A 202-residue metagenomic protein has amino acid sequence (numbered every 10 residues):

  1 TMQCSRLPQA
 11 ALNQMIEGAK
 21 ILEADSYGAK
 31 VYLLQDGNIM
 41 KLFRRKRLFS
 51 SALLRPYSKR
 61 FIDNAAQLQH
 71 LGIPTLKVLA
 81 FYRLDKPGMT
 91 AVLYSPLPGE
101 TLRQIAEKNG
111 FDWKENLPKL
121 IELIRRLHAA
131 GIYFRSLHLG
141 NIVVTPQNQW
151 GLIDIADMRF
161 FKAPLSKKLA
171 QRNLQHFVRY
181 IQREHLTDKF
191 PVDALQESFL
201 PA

Functional and structural regions predicted by a protein language model:
A10-T101, E122-A130: Conserved ATP-binding subdomain of kinase catalytic cores across diverse folds
Q35, T145-Q147: Short acidic-glycine loop/turn motifs at beta-strand connectors
A52-R55, E107, P164-S166: Short, solvent-exposed loop/turn segments at secondary-structure boundaries
L102-F111: AlphaC helix of the protein kinase catalytic domain
E115-L123: Conserved alphaE helix
G131, S136, D154: Conserved catalytic-loop position in the HRD/HxD motif
L137-V144: Hydrophobic residue at the +6 position relative to the catalytic HRD Asp in the kinase catalytic loop
Q147-A202: C-lobe/activation-segment region of protein kinase-like
